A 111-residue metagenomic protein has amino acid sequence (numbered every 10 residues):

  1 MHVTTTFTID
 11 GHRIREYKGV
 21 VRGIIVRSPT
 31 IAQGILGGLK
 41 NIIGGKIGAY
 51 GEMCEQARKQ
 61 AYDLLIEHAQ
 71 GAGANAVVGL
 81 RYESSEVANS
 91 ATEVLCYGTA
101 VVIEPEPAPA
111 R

Functional and structural regions predicted by a protein language model:
M1-Q33, G71, N75, T92-R111: N-terminal presequence-like segments and the immediate start of the first folded domain
H2, F7, A32-L36, K40 (+2 more regions): Preference for short coil/turn "hinge" residues that link or interrupt alpha-helices
V21, V26, G34-R81: Short, well-ordered alpha-helical segments
A76-A88, P109: Short, conserved loop-to-beta-strand elements that form functional interface hotspots
